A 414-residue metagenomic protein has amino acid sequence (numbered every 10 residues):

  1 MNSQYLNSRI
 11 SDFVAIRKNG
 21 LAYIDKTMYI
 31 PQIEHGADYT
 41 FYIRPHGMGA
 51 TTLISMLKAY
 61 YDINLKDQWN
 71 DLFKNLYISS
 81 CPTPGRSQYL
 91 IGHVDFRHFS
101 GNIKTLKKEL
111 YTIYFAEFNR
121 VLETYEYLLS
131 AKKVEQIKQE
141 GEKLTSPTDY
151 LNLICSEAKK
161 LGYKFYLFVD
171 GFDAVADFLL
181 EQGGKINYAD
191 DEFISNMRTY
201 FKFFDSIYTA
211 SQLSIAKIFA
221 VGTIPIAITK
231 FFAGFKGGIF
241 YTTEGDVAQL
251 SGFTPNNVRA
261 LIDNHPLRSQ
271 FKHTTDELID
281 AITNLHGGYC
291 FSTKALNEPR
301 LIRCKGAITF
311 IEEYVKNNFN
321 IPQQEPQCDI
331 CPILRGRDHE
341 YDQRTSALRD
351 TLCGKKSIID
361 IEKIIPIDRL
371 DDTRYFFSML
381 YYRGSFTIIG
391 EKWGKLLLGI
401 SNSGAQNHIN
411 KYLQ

Functional and structural regions predicted by a protein language model:
N2-P31, A37: N-terminal pre-Walker A segment at the start of P-loop NTPase domains
D38-M56: Walker A/P-loop nucleotide-binding motif
A59, L65-E123: P-loop NTPase motor core
L153-K160, Y188-A216: Substrate-engagement module of ASCE P-loop NTPases
L161-I194: Conserved P-loop NTPase "ATPase switch" module shared by AAA+ and STAND
F168-V169, K202, A216-T223: Structural recognition of the conserved hydrophobic beta-strand(s) that form the central parallel beta-sheet of P-loop
A227-F235, Y241-E312: Amphipathic alpha-helical segments of the small helical/lid subdomains adjacent to P-loop NTPase cores
G238, N297-Q414: Extended alpha-helical interface modules used as scaffolds for assembling large macromolecular complexes
